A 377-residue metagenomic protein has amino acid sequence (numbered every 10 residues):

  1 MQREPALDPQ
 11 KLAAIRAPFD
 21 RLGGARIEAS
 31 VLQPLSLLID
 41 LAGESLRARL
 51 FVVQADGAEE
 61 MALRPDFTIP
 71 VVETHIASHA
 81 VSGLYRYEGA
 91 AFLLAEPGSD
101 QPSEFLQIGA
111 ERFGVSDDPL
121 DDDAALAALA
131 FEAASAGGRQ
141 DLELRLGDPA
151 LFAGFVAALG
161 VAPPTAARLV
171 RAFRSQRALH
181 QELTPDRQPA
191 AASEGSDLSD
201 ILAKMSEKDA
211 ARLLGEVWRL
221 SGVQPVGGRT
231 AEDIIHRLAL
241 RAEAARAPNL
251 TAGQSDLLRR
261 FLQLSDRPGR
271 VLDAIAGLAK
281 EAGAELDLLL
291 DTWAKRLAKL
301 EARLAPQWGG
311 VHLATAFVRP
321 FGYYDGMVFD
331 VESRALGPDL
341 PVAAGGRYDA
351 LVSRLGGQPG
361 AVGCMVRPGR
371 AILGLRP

Functional and structural regions predicted by a protein language model:
E4-P34, D66-H79, G83-R139, G195-P377: Positively charged, Gly/Ser-enriched RNA/tRNA-binding surfaces
A29-A48, G147-A157, F317-G326: Beta-rich nucleic-acid/ligand-interaction surfaces
I39, G98-D100, F155-L159, R376: Short acidic, glycine/serine/threonine-rich loops at helix termini
L41-E60, T68-A80: An N-terminal, globular interaction/scaffold subdomain
R47-G57, G160-E194: Acidic, His- and aromatic-enriched active-site or binding-groove loops in soluble protein domains that engage sugars
S78, Y85-Y87, L142, L146-L151 (+4 more regions): RNA-interacting cores
Q107-Q181: Internal, well-ordered domain-core segments that constitute the primary functional module of diverse proteins
